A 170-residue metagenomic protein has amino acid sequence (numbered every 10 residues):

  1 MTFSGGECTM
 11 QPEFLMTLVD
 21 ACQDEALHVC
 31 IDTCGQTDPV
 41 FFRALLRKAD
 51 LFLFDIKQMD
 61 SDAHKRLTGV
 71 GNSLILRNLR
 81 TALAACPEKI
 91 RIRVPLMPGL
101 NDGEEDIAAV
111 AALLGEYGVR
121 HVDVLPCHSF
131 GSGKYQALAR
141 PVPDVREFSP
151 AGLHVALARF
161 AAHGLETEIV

Functional and structural regions predicted by a protein language model:
M1, S61, L138-V142: A short, mixed-charge helix-start or loop-turn motif at secondary-structure junctions
T2-L125, F130: Conserved AdoMet/S-adenosylmethionine-binding subsite of the radical SAM
L96-V170: Auxiliary Fe-S-binding modules of radical SAM enzymes
